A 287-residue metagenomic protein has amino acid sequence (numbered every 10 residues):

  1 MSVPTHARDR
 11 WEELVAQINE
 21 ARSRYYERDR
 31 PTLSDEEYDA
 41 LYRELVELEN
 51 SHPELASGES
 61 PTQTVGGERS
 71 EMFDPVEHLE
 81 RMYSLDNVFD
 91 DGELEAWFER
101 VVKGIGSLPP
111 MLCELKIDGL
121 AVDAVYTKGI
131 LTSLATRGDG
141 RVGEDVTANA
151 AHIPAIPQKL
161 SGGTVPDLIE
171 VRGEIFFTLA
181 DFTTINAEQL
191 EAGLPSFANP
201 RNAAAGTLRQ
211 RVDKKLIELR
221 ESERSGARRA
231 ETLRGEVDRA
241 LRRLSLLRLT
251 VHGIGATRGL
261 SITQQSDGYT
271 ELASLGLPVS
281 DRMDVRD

Functional and structural regions predicted by a protein language model:
M1-D287: RNA/tRNA-interacting regions in translation and RNA-turnover enzymes
